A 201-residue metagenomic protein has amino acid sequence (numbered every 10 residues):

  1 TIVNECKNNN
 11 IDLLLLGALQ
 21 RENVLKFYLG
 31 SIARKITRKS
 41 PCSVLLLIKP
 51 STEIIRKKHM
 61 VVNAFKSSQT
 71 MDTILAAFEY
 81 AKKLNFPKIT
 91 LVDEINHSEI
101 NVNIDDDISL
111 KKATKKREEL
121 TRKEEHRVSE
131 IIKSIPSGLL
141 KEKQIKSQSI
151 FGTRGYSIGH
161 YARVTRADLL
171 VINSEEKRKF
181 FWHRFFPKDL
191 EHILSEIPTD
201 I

Functional and structural regions predicted by a protein language model:
T1, S149-S157: Charged docking surfaces used in two-component/phosphorelay signaling
V3-T52, H160-I201: Gly/Ser-rich helix-loop-strand patches that form or flank binding pockets for ribonucleotide-derived cofactors
L15, L45, V61, T90-V92 (+2 more regions): Hydrophobic/aromatic beta-strand patches that form the interior of the parallel beta-sheet core in alpha/beta enzyme
K26, T70, F151-G152, H183: A conditional alpha-helix N-cap/helix-loop micro-motif detector
L29, T73-I74, R154-G155, F186: Amphipathic coiled-coil/heptad-repeat helices and related helical stalk/stem segments that mediate oligomerization
T52-K58: Intrinsically disordered, low-complexity Ser/Thr-rich linker and spacer segments in cell-wall-related proteins
K58-T114, K133, S137-L140, Q144 (+2 more regions): Small/aliphatic-rich secondary-structure junction motif
K111-H126: A short acidic, glycine-rich active-site loop that binds or catalyzes chemistry on phosphate/adenosine moieties
